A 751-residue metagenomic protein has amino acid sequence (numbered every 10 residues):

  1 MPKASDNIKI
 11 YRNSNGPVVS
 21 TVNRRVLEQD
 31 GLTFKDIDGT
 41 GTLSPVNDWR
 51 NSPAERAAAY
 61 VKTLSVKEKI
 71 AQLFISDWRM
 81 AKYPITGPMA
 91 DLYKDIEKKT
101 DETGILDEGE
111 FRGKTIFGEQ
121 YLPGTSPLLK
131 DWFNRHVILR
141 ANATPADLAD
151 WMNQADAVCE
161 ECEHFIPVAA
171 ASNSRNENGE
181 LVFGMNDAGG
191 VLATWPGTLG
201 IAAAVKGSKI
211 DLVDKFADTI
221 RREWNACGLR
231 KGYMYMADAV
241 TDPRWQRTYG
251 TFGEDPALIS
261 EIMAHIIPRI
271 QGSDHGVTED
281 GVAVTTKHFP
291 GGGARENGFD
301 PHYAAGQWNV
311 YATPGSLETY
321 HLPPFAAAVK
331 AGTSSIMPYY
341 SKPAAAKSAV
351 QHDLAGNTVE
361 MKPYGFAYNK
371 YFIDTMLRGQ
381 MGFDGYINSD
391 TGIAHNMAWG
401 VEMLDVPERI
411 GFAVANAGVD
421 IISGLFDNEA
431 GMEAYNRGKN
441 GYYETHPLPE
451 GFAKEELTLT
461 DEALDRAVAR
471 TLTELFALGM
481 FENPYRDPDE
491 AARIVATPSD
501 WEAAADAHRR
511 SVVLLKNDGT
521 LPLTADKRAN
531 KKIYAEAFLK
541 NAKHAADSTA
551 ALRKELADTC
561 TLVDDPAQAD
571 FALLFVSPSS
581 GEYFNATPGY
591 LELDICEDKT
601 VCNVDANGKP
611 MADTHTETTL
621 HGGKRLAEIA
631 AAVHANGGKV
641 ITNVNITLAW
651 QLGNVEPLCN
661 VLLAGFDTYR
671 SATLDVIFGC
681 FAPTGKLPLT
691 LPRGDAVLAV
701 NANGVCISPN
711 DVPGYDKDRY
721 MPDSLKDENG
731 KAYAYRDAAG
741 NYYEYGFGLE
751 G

Functional and structural regions predicted by a protein language model:
M1-G751: Glycoside hydrolase catalytic-domain context in secreted enzymes
